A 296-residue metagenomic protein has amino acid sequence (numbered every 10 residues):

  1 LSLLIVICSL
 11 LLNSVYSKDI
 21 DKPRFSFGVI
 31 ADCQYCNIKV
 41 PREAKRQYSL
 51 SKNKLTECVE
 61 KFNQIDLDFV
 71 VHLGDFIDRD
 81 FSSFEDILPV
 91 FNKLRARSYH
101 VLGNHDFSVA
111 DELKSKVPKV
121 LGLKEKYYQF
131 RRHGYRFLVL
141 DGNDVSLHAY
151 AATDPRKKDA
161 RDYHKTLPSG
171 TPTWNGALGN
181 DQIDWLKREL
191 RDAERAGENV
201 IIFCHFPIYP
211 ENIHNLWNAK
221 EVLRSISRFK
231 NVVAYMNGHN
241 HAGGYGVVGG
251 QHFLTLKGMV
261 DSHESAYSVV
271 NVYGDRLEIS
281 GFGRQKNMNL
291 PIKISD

Functional and structural regions predicted by a protein language model:
S2-L11: Bacterial N-terminal signal peptides
V15-E85, D181: N-terminal active-site segment of His-dependent metallophosphoesterases
D19, S82-A196, E221-N231, G246-G281 (+1 more regions): Extended active-site neighborhood of metal-dependent phosphoesterases/phosphodiesterases
R24, L67, R95, G197-N199 (+1 more regions): A general structural motif
F25, D68, Y127, G134-Y135 (+1 more regions): Alpha/beta-hydrolase fold active-site loops
V29-A31, V70-G74, S98-N104, L140 (+3 more regions): Active-site neighborhood of phospho(di)ester-bond hydrolases with catalytic His/Asp-centered motifs
R79-D80, Y209-N212: Short, solvent-exposed loop/turn segments at secondary-structure junctions
L190-P210: Short acidic, glycine-rich surface-loop motifs adjacent to enzyme active sites
